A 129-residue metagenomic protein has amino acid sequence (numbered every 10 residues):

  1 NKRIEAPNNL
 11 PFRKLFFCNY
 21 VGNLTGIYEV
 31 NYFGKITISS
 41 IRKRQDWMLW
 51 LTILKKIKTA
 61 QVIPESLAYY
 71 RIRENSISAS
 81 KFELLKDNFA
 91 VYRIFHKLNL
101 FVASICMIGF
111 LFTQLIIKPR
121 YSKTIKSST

Functional and structural regions predicted by a protein language model:
N1-E83: Conserved nucleotide-sugar donor-binding catalytic segment
A60, S66-L67, E74-T129: Non-catalytic, C-terminal membrane-associated alpha-helical segments of glycosyltransferases
